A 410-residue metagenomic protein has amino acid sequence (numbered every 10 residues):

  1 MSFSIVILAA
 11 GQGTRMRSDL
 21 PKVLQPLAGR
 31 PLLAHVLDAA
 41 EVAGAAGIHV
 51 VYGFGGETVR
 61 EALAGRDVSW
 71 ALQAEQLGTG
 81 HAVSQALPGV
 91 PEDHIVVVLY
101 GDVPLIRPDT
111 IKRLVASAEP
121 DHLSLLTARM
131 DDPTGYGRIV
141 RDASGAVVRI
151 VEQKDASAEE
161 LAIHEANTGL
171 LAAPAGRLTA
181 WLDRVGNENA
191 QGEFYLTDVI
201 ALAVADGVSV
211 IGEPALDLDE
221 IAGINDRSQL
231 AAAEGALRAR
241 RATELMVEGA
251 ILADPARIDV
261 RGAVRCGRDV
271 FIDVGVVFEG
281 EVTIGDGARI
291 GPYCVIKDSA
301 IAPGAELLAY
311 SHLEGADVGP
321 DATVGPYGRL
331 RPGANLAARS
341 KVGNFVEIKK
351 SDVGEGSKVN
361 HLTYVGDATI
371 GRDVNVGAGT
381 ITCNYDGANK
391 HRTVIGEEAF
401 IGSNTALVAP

Functional and structural regions predicted by a protein language model:
M1-S18: N-terminal nucleotide-binding beta1-loop-alpha1 segment
S2-S4, R30-A116: Conserved N-terminal catalytic core of the sugar/cofactor nucleotidyltransferase
F3, A45-G47, L87, P91-H94 (+8 more regions): Catalytic cores of nucleotide-enabled group-transfer and carboxylate-activating enzymes in metabolic and assembly-line
A9, Y52, Y100, T127-A128: Short beta-strand/turn micro-motifs composed of small residues that flank or help shape donor/cofactor-binding pockets
L20-P26, V185-E188: Short glycine-enriched, charge-decorated loop/helix-capping segments at active-site entrances that position
E57, R66, I106-A190, T197: Conserved core of the sugar-phosphate nucleotidyltransferase
H164-G267: Conserved alpha/beta core of the MobA/IspD/sugar-nucleotide pyrophosphorylase nucleotidyltransferase superfamily
I251-P410: Structural signal for interior beta-strand "rungs" in well-ordered beta-sheet cores of soluble enzyme domains
